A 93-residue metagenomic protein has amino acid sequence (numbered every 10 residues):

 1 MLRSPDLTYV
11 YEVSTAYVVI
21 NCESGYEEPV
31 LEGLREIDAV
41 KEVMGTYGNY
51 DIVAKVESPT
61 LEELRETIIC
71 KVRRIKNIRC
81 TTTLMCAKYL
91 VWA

Functional and structural regions predicted by a protein language model:
M1-A93: A compositional/biophysical signature of low hydrophobicity enriched in polar/charged and small residues
